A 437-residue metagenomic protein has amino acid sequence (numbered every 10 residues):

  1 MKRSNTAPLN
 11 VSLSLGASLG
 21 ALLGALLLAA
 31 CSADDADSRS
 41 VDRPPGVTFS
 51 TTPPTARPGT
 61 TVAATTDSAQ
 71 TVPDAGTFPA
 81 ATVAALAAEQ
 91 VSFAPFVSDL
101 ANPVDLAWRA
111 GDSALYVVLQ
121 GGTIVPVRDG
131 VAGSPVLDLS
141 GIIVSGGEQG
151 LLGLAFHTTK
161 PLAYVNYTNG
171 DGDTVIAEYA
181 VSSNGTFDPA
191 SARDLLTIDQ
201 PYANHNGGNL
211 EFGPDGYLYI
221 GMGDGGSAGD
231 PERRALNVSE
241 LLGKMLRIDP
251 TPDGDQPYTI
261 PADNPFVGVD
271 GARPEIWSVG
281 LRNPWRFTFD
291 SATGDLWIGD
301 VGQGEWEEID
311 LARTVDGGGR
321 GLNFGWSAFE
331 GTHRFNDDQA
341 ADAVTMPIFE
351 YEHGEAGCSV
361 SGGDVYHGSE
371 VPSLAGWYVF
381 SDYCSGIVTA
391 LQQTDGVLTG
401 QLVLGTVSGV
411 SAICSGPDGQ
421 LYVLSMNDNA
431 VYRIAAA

Functional and structural regions predicted by a protein language model:
K2-L19: Bacterial N-terminal signal peptides that target proteins for export
L27-A30: C-terminal motif of bacterial Sec signal peptides marking the signal peptidase cleavage site
S32-D35: Bacterial signal peptide processing site
F49, G59-G229, R286-W306, A356-G396 (+1 more regions): Acidic, Gly/Ser/Thr-rich repeat motifs that build Ca2+-stabilized beta-propeller blades
S134-G146, S191-N206, P252-W277, F324-E355: Surface-exposed loop and turn segments in beta-propeller and other repeat-based domains that flank or scaffold
Y179-F187, L246-P257, A312-R320, A390-G396 (+1 more regions): Short loop/turn segments immediately following beta-strands, especially the blade-tip and inter-blade linker loops
A228-E240, Q256: Acidic/polar, solvent-exposed loop segments in beta-strand-rich repeat domains
V397-P417: Conserved blade-ending motifs and adjacent loop-strand segments that build the rim/top face of beta-propeller domains
